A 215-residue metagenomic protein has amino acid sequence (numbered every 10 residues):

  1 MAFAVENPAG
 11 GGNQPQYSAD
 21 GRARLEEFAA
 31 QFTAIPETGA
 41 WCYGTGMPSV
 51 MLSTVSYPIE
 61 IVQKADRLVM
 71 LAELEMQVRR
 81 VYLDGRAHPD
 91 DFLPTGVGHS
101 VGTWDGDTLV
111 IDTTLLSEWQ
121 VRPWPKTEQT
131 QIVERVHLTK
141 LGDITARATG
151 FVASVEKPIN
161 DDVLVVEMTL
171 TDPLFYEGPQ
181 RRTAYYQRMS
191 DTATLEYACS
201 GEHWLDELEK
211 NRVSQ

Functional and structural regions predicted by a protein language model:
M1-Q215: PEST-like low-complexity, intrinsically disordered acidic/proline/serine-rich tracts that flank trafficking/processing
